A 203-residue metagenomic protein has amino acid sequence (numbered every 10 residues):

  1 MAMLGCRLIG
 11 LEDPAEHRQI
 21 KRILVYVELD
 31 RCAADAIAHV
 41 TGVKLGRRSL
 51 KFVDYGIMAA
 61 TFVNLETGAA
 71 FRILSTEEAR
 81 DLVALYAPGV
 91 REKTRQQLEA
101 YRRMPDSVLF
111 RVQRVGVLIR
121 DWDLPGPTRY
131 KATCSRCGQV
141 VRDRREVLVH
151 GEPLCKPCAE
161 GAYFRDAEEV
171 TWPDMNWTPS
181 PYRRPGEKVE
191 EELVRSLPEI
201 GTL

Functional and structural regions predicted by a protein language model:
M1-G5: Conserved phosphate/anionic-ligand binding catalytic regions in large, soluble enzymes, centered on
I20-Y55, A59-F62: A structural-propensity feature for long, helix-poor, extended segments
F110-W122, R136-V141: Short Cys/His-rich Zn2+-coordinating modules
D121-K131, R144-V149: Short, flexible, mixed-charge glycine/proline-rich loop motifs that serve as phosphate/nucleic-acid-contacting
C134-G138, C155-C158: Short cysteine-rich clusters marking metal-coordination/redox-active sites
D143-R144, F164-R165: Short, non-ligating residues that shape and space the ligands of small metal-coordination modules and catalytic
L148-G161: Cysteine-rich micro-motifs
R165-L203: Long, charge-rich boundary regions
